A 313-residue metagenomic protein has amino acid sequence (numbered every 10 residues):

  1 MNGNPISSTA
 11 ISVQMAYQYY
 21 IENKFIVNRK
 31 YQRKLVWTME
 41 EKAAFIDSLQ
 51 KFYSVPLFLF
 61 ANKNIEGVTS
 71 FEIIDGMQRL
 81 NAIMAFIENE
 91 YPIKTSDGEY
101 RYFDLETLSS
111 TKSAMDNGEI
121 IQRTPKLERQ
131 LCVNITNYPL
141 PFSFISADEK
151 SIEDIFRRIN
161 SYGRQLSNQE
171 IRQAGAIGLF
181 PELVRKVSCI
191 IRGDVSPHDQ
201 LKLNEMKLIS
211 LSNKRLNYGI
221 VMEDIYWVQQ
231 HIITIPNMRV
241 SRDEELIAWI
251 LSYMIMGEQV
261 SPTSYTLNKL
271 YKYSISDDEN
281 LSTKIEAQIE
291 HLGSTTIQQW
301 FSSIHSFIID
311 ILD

Functional and structural regions predicted by a protein language model:
M1-Y17, F301-L312: Acidic, carboxylate-rich catalytic segments that either coordinate divalent cations
N2-S7, I11, Q32-T38, A43-M256: Basic- and aromatic-enriched surface patches that contact anionic nucleotides/nucleic acids
Y20: Conserved aromatic/hydrophobic "specificity hotspots" at molecular recognition or selectivity sites
R242-D313: C-terminal subdomains that position terminal phosphate/3'-OH groups for nucleotidyl transfer/ligation, primarily on
